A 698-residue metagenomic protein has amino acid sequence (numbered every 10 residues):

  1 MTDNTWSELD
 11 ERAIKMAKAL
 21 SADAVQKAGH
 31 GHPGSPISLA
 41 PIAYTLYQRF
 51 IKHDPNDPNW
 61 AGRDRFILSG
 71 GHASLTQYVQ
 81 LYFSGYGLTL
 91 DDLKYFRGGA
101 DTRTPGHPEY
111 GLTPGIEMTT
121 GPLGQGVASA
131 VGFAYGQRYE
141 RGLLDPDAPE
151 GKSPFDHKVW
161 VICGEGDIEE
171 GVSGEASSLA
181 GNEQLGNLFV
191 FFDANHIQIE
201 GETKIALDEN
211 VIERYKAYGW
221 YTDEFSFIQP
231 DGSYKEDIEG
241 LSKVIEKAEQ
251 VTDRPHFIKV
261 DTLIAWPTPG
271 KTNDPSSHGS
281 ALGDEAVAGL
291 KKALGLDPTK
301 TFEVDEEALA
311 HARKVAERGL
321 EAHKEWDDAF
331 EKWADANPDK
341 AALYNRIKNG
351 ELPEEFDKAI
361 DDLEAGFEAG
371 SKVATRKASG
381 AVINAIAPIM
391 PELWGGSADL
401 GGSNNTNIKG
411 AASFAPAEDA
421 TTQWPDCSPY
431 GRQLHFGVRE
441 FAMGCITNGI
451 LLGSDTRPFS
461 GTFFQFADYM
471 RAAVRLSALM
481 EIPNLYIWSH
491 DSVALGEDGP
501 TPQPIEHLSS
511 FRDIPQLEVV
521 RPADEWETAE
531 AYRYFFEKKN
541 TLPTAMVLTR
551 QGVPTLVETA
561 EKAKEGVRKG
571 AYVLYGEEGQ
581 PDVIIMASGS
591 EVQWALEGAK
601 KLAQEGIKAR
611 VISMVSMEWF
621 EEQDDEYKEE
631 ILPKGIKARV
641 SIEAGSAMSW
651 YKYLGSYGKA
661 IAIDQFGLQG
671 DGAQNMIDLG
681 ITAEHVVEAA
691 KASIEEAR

Functional and structural regions predicted by a protein language model:
M1-K158, K314-A316, L320-A545, R550-P554 (+2 more regions): Thiamine diphosphate
P33-P36, W60, I162, V190-A194 (+3 more regions): Conserved alpha/beta enzyme-core scaffolds, especially Rossmann-like or related mixed alpha/beta domains that build
A61-G62, T262-E354, E618: Terminal amphipathic helices with adjacent charged low-complexity linkers/tails
A73, D167-E169, S233, R439 (+4 more regions): Glycine-/small-residue-rich active-site loops that bind phosphorylated ligands and cofactors
G98-G111, T119, S129, Y135 (+6 more regions): Thiamine diphosphate
V159, G164-D167, T262, L400 (+2 more regions): Active-site metal-binding loops of divalent metal-dependent hydrolases
V161-I162, V190, G396, R521 (+1 more regions): Residue-level marker for buried hydrophobic side chains located in beta-strands that build the well-ordered beta-sheet
